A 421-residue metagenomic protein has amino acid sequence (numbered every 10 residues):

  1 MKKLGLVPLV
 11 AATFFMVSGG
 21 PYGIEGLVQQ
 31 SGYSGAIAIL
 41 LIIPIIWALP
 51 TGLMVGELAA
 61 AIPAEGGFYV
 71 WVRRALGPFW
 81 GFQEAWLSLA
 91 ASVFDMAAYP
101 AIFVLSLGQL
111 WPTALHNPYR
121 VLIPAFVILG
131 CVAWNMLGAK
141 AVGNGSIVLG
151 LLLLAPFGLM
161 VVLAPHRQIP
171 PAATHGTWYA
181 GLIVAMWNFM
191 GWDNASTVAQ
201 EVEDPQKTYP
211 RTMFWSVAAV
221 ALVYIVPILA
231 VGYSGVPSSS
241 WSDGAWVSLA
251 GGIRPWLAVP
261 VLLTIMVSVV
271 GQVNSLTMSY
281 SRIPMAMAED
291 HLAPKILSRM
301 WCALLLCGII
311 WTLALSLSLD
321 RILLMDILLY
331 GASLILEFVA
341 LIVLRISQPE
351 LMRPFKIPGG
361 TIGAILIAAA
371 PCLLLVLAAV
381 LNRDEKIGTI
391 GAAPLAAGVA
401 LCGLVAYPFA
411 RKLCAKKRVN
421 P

Functional and structural regions predicted by a protein language model:
M1, S34-A38, A114-Y119, I147-V259: Helix-loop-helix junctions that connect adjacent transmembrane segments in multi-pass membrane transporters
M1-G56, A61-G66, A75, A172 (+3 more regions): Membrane-interface "cap" regions at the ends of multi-pass membrane proteins
M1-L9, P78, R120-A125, E203-K207 (+5 more regions): Loop-to-transmembrane helix boundary motifs in multi-pass membrane proteins
L27, L49-I128, A133-M136, M266-A286 (+1 more regions): Hydrophobic transmembrane alpha-helices that form the core helical bundles of multi-pass secondary transporters
Q30, L324-Y330, T361-P421: A generic transmembrane alpha-helix motif of multi-pass inner-membrane proteins
V70-W71, G77, Q109-A114, F214-N274 (+2 more regions): TM-loop-TM module centered on a large, flexible mid-protein loop between adjacent transmembrane helices in multi-pass
L107, P118-H166, A172-H175, M213-V217 (+3 more regions): Membrane-interface loop-to-helix entry segments
G145, I296-M300, L334-I387, A392: C-terminal membrane-solvent junction of multi-pass transporters and transport-like membrane proteins
